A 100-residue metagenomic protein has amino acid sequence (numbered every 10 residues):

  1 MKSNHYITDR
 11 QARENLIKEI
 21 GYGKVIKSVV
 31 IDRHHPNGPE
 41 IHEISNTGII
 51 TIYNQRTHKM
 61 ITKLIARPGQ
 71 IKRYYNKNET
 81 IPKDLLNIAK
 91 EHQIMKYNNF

Functional and structural regions predicted by a protein language model:
M1, N37, G48, G69-Q70: Alpha-helical structural elements
M1-E40: Compact soluble domain cores
Q11, H34-P39, I44, R56 (+2 more regions): Intrinsic disorder/low-complexity detector
I44-I50: Short, surface-exposed coil-to-beta transition loops
I50-F100: Active-site or metal-binding loop neighborhoods of secreted/extracellular toxin and effector enzymes
